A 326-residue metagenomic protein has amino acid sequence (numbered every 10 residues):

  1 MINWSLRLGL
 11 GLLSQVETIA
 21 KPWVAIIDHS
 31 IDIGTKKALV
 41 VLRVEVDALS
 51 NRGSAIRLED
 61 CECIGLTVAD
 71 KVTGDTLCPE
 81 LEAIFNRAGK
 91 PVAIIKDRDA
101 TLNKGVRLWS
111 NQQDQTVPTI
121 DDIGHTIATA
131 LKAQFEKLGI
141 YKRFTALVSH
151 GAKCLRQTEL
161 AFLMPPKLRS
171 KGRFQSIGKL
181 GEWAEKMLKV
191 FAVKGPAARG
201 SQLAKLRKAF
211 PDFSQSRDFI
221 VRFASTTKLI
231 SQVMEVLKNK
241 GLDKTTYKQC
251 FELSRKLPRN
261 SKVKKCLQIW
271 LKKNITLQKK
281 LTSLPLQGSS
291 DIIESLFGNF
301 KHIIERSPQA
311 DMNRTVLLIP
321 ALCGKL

Functional and structural regions predicted by a protein language model:
M1-S5, G53-R57, R259-S261, K280-S283: A broad, low-specificity signal for short, low-complexity segments enriched in glycine/proline and polar/charged
M1-S5, G9-G11, G139, A192 (+2 more regions): Short, flexible coil/linker elements and helix-boundary hinge sites characteristic of intrinsically disordered
N3-I94, A100, K104-Q112, I123-H125 (+4 more regions): RNase H-like nuclease fold core
D99-W109, I127, S149-L326: Acidic/histidine-rich catalytic cores and adjacent linkers of DNA breakage/strand-transfer/modification proteins
T116: Phosphate- and other anionic-substrate recognition elements at nucleic-acid/protein interfaces
A130: Conserved His + Asp/Glu catalytic blocks
